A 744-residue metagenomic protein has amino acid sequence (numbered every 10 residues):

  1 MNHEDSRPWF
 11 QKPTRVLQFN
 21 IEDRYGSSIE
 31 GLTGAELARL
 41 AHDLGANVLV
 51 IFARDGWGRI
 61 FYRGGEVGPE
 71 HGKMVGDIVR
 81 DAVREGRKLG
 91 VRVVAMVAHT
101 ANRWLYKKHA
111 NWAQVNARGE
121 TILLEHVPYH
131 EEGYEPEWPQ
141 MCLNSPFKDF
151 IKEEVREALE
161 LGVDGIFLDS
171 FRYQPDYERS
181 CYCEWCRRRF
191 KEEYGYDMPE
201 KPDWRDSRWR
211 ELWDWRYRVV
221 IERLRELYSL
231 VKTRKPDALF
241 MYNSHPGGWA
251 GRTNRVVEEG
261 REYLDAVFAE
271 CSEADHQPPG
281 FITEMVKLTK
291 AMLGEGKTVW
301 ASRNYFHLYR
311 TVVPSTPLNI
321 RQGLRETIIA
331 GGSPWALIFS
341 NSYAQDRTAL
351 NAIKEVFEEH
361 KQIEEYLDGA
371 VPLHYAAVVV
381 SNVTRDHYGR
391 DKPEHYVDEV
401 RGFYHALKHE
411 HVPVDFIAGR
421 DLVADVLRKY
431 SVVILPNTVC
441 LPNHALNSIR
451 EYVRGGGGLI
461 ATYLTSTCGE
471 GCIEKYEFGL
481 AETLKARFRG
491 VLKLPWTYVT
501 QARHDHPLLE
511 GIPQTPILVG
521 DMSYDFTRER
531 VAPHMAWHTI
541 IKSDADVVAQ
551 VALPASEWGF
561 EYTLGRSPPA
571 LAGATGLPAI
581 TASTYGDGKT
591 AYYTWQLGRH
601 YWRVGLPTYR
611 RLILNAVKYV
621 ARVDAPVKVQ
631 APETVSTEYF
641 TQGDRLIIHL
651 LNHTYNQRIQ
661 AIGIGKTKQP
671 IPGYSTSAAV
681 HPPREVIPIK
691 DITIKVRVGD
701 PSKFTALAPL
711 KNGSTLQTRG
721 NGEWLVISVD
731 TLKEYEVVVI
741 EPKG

Functional and structural regions predicted by a protein language model:
N2-D5, Q11-P13, W209-R210, D214-N254 (+1 more regions): Carbohydrate-binding surfaces of carbohydrate-active enzymes
N2-E30: Boundary/entry segment of secreted carbohydrate-active catalytic domains
F19-I21, A53-D55, V93-H99, S170 (+5 more regions): A cross-domain feature marking catalytic cores of carbohydrate-active enzymes and several ubiquitous metabolic/repair
Y25-D43, S145-E157, A250-E259, T316-L324 (+1 more regions): Short, acidic/polar
Y25-L44, G65-G90, K148-F150, V219-R223 (+2 more regions): Aromatic- and glycine-enriched glycan-recognition loops and surfaces that form the carbohydrate-binding subsites
S27, A95, H99-L161, C186-Y217 (+2 more regions): Active-site-adjacent "subsite" loops/lids of carbohydrate-active enzymes
L32-G58, L161-V163, L324-E326, A406-V412: Catalytic domains of carbohydrate-active enzymes, especially glycoside hydrolases
L37, H42-I78, A101-L123, P128 (+7 more regions): Aromatic-lined carbohydrate-binding/catalytic grooves of carbohydrate-active enzymes
